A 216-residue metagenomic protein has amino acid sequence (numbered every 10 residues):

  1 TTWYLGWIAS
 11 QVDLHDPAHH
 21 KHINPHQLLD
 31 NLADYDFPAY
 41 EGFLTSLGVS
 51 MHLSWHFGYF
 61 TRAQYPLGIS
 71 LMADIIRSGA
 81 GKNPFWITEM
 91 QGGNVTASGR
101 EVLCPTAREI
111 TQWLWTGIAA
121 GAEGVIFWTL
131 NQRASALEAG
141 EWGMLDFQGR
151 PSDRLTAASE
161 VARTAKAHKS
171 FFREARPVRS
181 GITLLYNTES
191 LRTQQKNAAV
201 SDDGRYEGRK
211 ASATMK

Functional and structural regions predicted by a protein language model:
T1, Y35-L44, V102-L103, A199-G204: Aromatic- and acidic-residue-enriched segments that line the glycan-binding/catalytic groove of carbohydrate-active
T1-N24, F43-V49, S78-E89, A175-L184: Active-site region of glycoside hydrolase catalytic domains
T2-H15, D36-A39, A120, E160-F172: An active-site-proximal structural segment forming one wall of the substrate-binding cleft that immediately precedes
Q11-D16, M51-S54, M90-Q91, L145-P151: Generic detector of short, locally flexible boundary/turn motifs and exposed helical patches
N24, A33-P66, E123: Aromatic- and acid-rich polysaccharide-binding/catalytic face of secreted or lumenal carbohydrate-active enzymes
Q27, L53, N131: Flexible, active-site-proximal loop/turn residues at the rims of small-molecule/cofactor binding pockets and catalytic
Q27-N31, T188-S190: Short, internal active-site loops enriched in acidic
R62-K216: Carbohydrate-binding surfaces of carbohydrate-active enzymes
